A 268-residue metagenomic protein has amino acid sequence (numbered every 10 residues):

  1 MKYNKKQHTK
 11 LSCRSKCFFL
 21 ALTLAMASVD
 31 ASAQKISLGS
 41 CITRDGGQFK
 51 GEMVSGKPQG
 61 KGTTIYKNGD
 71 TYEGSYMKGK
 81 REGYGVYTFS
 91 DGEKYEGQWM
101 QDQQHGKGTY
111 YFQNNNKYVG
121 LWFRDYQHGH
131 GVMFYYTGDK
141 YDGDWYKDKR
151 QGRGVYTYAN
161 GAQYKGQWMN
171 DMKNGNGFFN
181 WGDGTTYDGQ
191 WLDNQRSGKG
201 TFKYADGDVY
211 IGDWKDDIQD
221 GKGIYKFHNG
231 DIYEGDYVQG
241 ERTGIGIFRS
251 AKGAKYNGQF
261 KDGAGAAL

Functional and structural regions predicted by a protein language model:
M1-C13: N-terminal secretory signal peptides that target proteins for export/translocation
Y3, F18-F19, F112: Aromatic (phenylalanine/tyrosine) cluster motif
K16-A27: Bacterial N-terminal signal peptides
A31-A33: Boundary at the C-terminal end of the N-terminal hydrophobic targeting segment
L38-G39: Compositionally biased alpha-helical segments
Q48-Q59, T71-E82, K94-H105, K117-H128 (+6 more regions): Conserved anchor residues at repeat-unit boundaries in beta-strand-based tandem repeats, strongest for the MORN repeat
T63-Y66, E73, V86-F89, E96-Q98 (+12 more regions): Short beta-strand elements of solenoid repeat domains
